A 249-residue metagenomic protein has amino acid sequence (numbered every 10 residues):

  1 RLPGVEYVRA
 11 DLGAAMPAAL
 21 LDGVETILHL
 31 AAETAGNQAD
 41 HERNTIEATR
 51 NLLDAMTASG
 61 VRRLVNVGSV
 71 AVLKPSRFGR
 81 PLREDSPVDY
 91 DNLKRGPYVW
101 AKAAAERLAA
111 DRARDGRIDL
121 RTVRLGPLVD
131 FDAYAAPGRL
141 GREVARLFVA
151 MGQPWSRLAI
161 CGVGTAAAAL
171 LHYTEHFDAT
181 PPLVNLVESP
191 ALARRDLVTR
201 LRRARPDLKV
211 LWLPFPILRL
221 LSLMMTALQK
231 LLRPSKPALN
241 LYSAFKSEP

Functional and structural regions predicted by a protein language model:
V5-N51, A55, S59: NAD(P)H-binding glycine-rich loop region in Rossmannoid oxidoreductase-like domains and their noncatalytic homologs
T34, V70-K74, G126-V129: Active-site segment of SDR-like NAD(P)-dependent oxidoreductases
N51-P97: Conserved Rossmann-fold NAD(P)-dependent oxidoreductase catalytic core, especially the SDR/UDP-sugar
G79-P127, V149-G152: Catalytic helix-loop patch of NAD(P)-dependent Rossmann-fold dehydrogenases
A103, G116-I118, V129-L140, H172-V184 (+1 more regions): Glycine/proline-rich active-site loop of Rossmann-fold NAD(P)-dependent oxidoreductases
D115-A159, V163-T165, L201: NAD(P)-dependent short-chain dehydrogenase/reductase
A167-P237: Mid/C-terminal beta-alpha module of Rossmann-like enzyme folds, strongest in SDR-family dehydrogenases/epimerases
